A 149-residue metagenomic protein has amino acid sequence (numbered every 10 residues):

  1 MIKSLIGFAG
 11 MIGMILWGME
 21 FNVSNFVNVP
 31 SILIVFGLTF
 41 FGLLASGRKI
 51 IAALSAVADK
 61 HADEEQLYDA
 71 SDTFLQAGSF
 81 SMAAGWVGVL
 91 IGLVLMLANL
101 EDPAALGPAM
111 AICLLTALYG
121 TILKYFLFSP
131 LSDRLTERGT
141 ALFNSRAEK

Functional and structural regions predicted by a protein language model:
M1-G139: Hydrophobic alpha-helical transmembrane segments of small proteolipidic membrane proteins, enriched in energy-coupled
E137-K149: Cytosolic/matrix-facing juxtamembrane and C-terminal tails of multi-pass cellular membrane proteins
